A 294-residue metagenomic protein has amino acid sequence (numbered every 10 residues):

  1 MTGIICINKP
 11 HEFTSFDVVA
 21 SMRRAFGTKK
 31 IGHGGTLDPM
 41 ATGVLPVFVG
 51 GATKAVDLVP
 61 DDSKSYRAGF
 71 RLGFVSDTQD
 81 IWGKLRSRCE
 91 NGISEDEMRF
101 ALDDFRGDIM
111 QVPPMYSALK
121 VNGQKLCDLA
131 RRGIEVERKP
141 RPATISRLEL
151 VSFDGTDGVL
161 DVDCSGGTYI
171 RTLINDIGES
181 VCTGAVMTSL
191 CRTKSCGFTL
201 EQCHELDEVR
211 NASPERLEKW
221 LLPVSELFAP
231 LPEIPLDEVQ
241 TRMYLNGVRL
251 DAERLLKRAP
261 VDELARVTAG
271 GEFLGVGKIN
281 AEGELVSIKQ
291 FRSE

Functional and structural regions predicted by a protein language model:
M1-E12, F16-A41, D62, D96 (+1 more regions): Accessory RNA 3′-end/elbow-binding domains used by RNA modification enzymes
M1-S165, T172-Q202: Catalytic cores of RNA-modifying enzymes
G166-G167, Y244: Glycine-rich beta-strand-to-loop/alpha-helix junction loops that act as flexible
